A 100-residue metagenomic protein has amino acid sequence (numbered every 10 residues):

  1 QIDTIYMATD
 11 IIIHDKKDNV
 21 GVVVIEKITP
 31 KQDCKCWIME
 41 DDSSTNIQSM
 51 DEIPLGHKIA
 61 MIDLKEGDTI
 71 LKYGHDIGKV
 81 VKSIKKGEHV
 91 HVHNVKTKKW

Functional and structural regions predicted by a protein language model:
Y6-W100: N-terminal small-residue-enriched
